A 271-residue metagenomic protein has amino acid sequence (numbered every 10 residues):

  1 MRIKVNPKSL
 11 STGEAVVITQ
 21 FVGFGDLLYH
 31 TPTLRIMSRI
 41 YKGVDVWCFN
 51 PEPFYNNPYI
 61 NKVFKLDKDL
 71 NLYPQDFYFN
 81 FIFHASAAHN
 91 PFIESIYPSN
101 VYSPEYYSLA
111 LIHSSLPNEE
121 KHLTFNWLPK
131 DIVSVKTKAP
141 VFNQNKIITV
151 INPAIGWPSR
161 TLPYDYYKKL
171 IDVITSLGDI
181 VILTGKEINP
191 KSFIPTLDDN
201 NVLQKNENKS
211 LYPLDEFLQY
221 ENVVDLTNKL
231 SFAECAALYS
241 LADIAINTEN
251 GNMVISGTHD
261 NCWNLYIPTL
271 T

Functional and structural regions predicted by a protein language model:
M1-T271: Catalytic machinery of carbohydrate-active enzymes, primarily nucleotide-sugar-dependent glycosyltransferases
